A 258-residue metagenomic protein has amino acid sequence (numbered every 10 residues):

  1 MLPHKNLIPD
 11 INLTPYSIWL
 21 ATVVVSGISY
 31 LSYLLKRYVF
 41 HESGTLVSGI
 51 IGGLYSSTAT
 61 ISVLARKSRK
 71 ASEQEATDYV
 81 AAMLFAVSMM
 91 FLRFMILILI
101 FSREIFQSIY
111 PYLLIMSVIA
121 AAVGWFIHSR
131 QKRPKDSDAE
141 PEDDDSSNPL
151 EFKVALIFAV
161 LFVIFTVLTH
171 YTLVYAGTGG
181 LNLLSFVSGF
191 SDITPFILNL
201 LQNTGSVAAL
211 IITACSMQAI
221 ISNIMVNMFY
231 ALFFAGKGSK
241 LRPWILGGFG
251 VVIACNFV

Functional and structural regions predicted by a protein language model:
M1, A21, V25-R37, G53-S62 (+9 more regions): Transmembrane alpha-helical segments of multi-pass membrane transport proteins and ion-pumping complexes
M1-G49, R130-G189: Selected transmembrane alpha-helices and immediately adjacent juxtamembrane segments of polytopic inner-membrane
D10-W19, R103-L114: Interfacial loop-to-helix junctions that mark the boundaries of transmembrane helices in multi-pass membrane
K36-F40, A71-Q74, R103-E104, Y171 (+1 more regions): Membrane-interface helix-boundary motifs at transmembrane edges
V47, L84-S88, P111, I115 (+2 more regions): Hydrophobic residues within alpha-helical transmembrane segments of multi-pass solute transporters/permease subunits
L54-R66, D145-L156: Cytosolic juxtamembrane regulatory segments of multi-pass membrane proteins
L54-S56, S62-S72, A82-F91, L99-E104 (+2 more regions): Membrane-interfacial helix-loop connectors
F229-V252: Interfacial loop-to-transmembrane junctions
